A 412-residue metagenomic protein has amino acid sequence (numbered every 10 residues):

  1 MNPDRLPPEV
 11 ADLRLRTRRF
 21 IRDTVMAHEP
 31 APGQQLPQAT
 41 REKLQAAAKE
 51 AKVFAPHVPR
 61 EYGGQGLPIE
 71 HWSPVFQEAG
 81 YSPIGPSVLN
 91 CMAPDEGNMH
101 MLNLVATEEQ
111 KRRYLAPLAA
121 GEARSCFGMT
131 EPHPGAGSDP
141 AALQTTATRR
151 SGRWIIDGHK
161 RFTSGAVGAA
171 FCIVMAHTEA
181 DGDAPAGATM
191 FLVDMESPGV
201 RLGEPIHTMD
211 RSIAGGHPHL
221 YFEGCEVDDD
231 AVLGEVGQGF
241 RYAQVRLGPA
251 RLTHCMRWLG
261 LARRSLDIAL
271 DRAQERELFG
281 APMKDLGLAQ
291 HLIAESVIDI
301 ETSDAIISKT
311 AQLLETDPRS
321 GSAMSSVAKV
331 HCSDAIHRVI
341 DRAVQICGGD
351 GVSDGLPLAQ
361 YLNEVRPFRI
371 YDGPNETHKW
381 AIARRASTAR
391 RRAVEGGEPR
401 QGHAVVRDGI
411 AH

Functional and structural regions predicted by a protein language model:
M1-P86, M92, V105-Q110, P117 (+4 more regions): Alpha-helical interface subdomain recognition
K52, V75-G80, M175-A176, V193-S197 (+1 more regions): Short Ser/Thr-interspersed hydrophobic loop/turn segments at strand-loop and sheet-helix junctions that line or gate
L67, S138-A141, G165-A170, A184-G187 (+1 more regions): Short glycine/proline-enriched turns and hinge-like loops at secondary-structure junctions
G121-E131, M175: A short, Trp-centered hydrophobic/proline-enriched beta-strand micro-motif
P134-D139, L143, W154: Hydrophobic, small-residue-rich alpha-helical packing segments that form membrane-like cores
A142, E196-E226: Flexible, small-/acidic-enriched active-site or ligand-binding loops
D157-G203: A short core secondary-structure module
P218-V245: A short, charged helix-loop
